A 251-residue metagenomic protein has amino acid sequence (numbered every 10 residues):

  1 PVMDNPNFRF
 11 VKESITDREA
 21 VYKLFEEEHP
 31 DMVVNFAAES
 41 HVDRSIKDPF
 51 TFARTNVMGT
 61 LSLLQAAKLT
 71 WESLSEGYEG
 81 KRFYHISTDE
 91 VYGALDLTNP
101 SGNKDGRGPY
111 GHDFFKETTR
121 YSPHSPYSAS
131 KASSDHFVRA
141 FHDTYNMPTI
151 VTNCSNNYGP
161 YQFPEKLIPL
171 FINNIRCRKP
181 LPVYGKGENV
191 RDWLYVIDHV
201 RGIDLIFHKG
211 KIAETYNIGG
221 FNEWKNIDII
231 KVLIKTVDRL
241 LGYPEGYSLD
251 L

Functional and structural regions predicted by a protein language model:
P1-N157, I197, F207, N226 (+2 more regions): N-terminal Rossmann-like NAD(P)+-binding domain of SDR-like oxidoreductases, especially those catalyzing
D4, P160-P164, N222: Residue-level signature of the cytosolic catalytic core of signaling kinases
E13-S14, A20, P169, N173-L251: C-terminal substrate-binding subdomain of Rossmann-fold SDR/epimerase-dehydratase oxidoreductases
N99-P100, P164-I172: A glycine/serine/threonine-rich, flexible loop-to-helix segment that serves as the NAD(P) cofactor-binding "lid"
G159, F163, D192-Y195: Active-site helix-initiating loop/hinge in glycosyltransferases
